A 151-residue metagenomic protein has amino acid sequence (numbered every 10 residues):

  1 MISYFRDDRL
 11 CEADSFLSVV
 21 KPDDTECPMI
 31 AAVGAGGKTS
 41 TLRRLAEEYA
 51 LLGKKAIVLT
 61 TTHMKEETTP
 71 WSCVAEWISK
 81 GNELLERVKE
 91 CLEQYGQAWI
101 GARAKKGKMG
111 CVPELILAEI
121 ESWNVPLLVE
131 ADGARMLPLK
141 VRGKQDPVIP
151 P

Functional and structural regions predicted by a protein language model:
M1-D8: Charged, amphipathic alpha-helical linker segments immediately N-terminal to NTP-binding catalytic cores
E12-L52: Walker A (P-loop) phosphate-binding motif
C27-A31, K55-I57, G96-W99, P126-L128: Residue-level preference for the first positions of well-ordered beta-strands
A35-G36, T61-M64, D132-G133: Short, ordered loop/turn segments at secondary-structure junctions
T39-S40, K65-T69, K106-M109, L137: Short active-site-adjacent helix-start/loop capping segments
A46-A98: N-terminal phosphate/diphosphate-binding loop that engages ATP/GTP or pyrophosphate donors across diverse enzyme folds
E93, I100-V141: Phosphate-binding/switch loop-helix module in NTP-utilizing enzymes
G143-P151: Inter-motif core of Ras-like GTPase G domains
